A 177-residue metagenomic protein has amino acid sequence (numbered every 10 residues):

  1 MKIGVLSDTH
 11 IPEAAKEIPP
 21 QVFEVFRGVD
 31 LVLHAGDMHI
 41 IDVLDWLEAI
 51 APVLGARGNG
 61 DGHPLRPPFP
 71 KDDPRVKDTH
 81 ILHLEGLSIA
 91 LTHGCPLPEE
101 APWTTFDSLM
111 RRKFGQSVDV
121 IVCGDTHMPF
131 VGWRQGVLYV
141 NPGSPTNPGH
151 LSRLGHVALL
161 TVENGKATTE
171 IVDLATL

Functional and structural regions predicted by a protein language model:
M1, I89, V137: Alpha/beta-hydrolase fold active-site loops
M1-V53, G62, F69-D78, G86 (+2 more regions): N-terminal active-site segment of His-dependent metallophosphoesterases
V5-S7, L31-D37, L54-N59, L91-H93 (+2 more regions): Active-site neighborhood of phospho(di)ester-bond hydrolases with catalytic His/Asp-centered motifs
H10-A15, M38-V43, G60-R66, P96-P102 (+2 more regions): Active-site environment of divalent metal-dependent phosphoester hydrolases
E13, P67-S117, N147-L151: Active-site-proximal segments of metal-dependent phosphoesterases and phosphodiesterases across multiple
P20-E24, V43-W46, T79-H80, S108-R112 (+2 more regions): Short, flexible, glycine/charge-rich loop motifs used to bind or transfer phosphoryl groups or to couple energy/partner
V53-A56, E100-E170: Conserved beta-sheet core of the metallophosphoesterase superfamily
T169-L177: Short, solvent-exposed aromatic-acidic interface loops
